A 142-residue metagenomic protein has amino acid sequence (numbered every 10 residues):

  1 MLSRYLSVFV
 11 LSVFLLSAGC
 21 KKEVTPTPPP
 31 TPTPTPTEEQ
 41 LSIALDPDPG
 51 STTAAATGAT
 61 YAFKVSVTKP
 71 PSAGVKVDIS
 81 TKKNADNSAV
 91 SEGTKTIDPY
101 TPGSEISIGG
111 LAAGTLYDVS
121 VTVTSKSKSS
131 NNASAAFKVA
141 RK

Functional and structural regions predicted by a protein language model:
L2-L6, F14-A44: Bacterial Sec-dependent N-terminal signal peptides
T31-K142: First exposed extracellular module after export/assembly in secreted or surface-exposed proteins
